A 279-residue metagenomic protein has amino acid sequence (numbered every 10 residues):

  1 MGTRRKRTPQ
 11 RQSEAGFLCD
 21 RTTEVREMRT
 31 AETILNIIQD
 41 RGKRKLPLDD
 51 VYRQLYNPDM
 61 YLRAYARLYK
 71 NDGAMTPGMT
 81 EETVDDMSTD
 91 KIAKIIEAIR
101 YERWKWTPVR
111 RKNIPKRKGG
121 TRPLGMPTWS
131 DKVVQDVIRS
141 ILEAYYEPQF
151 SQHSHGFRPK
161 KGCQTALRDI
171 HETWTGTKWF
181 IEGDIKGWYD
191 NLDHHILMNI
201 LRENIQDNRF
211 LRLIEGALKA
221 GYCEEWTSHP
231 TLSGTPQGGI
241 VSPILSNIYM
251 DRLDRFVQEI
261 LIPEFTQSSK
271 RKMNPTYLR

Functional and structural regions predicted by a protein language model:
M1-A93: Non-catalytic, polymerase-adjacent accessory regions of viral genome-replication enzymes
R26-T33, L46, D50, D59-R63 (+8 more regions): Generic recognition of stable, solvent-exposed alpha-helical segments in well-folded globular domains
R29, R44-P47, G125-R139, E147-F150 (+4 more regions): Duplex nucleic acid-engaging cores and interfaces of nucleic-acid transaction enzymes
R44-K45, N71-P77, K116-R117, Y145-F150 (+3 more regions): Short acidic (Asp/Glu) and glycine-rich catalytic loops that position anionic groups and cofactors
M79, S140, G183-I185: Residues immediately flanking
E97-G120, W129, V133-I141, R168-T175 (+1 more regions): Reverse-transcriptase-like RNA-dependent polymerase core
I141, Y145-Y146, V257: Hydrophobic recognition helices of helix-based DNA-binding modules
Q152-H153, R158-K161, T165-R279: Conserved polymerase palm-domain catalytic core
